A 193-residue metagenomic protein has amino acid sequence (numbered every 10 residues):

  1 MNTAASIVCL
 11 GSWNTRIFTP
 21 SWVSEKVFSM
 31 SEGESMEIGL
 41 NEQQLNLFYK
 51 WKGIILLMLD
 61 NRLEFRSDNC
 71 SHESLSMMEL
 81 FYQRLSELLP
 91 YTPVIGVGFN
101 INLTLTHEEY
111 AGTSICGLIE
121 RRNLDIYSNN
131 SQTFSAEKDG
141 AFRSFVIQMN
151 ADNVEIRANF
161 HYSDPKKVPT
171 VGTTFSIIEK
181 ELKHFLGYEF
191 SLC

Functional and structural regions predicted by a protein language model:
M1-S67: N-terminal low-complexity, intrinsically disordered segments
R16-S21, E73-M77, E109-A111, K166-T173: Short, conserved charged micro-motifs
I17, E108-Y162: Aromatic/basic-lined ligand-recognition segments that form π-stacking hydrophobic pockets flanked by Lys/Arg to engage
V27, S31, F81-L89, L182-F190: Hydrophobic, Leu/Ile/Phe/Ala-enriched alpha-helical segments that form helix-helix packing faces
S35, Q43-L45, L118-L124, S176-I177: Karyopherin-beta/Importin-beta family HEAT-repeat alpha-solenoid scaffold
I55-C70, T92-N102, D152-S163: Glycine-rich, often proline-containing surface loops adjacent to acidic residues and nearby aromatics that form
C70-N129: Charged surface patches that recognize polyanionic ligands
G140-C193: Mixed-charge, glycine-accented linear interaction segment located at domain edges/termini
